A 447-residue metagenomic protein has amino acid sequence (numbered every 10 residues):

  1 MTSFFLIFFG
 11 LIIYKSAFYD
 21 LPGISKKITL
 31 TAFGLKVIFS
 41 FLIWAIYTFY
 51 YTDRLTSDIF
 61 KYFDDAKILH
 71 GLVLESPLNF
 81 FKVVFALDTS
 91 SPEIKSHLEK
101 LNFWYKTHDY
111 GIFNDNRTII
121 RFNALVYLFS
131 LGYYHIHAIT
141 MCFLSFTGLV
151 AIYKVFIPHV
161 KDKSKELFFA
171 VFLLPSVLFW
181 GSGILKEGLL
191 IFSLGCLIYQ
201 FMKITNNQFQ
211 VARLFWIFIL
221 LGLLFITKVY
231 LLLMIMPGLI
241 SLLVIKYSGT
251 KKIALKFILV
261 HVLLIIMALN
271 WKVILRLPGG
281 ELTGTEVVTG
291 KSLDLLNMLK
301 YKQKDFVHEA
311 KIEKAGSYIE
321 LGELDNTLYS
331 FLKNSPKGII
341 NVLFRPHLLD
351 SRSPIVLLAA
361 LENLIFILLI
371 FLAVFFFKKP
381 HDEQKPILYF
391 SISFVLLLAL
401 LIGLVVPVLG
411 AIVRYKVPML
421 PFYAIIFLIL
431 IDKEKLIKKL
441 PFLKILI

Functional and structural regions predicted by a protein language model:
I7-I12, G338, V342-H347, A359-D382: Hydrophobic, aromatic-rich transmembrane alpha-helices and their immediate juxtamembrane boundary segments
I12-S16, L125, H137-H159, L368-L372: Transmembrane-helix motifs of polytopic, lipid-linked glycan transferases
F18-Y19, P158, N207-A212, L372-S393: Membrane-interface helix-loop-helix junctions at transmembrane boundaries of multi-pass membrane enzymes, predominantly
I24-K27, F209-W216, Y247-L263: Membrane-interfacial entry segments at the cytosolic side of transmembrane helices
Y51-D64, L74-K100, Y110-F122, S335 (+1 more regions): Extracytoplasmic catalytic/substrate-binding loops of multi-pass membrane glycan-assembly enzymes
L131, H135, I152-L173: Transmembrane-helix signature of polytopic, membrane-embedded enzymes that assemble or transfer cell-envelope glycans
L178-F179, R213-I235: Membrane-interface alpha helices of multi-pass inner-membrane proteins
G183-K186: Short acidic/glycine- and proline-prone juxtamembrane loop motifs at membrane-interface regions of multi-pass membrane
